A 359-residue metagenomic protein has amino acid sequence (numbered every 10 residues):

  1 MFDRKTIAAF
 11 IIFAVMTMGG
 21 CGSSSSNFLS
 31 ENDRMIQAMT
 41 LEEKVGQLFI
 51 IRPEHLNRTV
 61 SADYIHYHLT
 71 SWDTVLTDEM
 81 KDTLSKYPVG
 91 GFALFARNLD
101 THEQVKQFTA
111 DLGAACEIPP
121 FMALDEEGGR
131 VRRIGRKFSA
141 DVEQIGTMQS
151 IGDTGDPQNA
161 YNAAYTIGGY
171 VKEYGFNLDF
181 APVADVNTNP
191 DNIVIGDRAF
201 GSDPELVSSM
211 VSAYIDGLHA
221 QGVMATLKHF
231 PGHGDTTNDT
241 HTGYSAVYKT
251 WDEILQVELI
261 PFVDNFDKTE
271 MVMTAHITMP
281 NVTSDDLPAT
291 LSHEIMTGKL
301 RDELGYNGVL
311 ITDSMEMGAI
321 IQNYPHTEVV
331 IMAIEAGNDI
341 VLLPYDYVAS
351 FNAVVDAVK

Functional and structural regions predicted by a protein language model:
D3-I11: Sec-dependent signal peptide recognition, specifically the positively charged N-region followed immediately by
T17-G20: C-terminal motif of bacterial Sec signal peptides marking the signal peptidase cleavage site
G22-S24: Bacterial signal peptide processing site
E31-R58, K81, S85: Mature N-terminal segment immediately following signal peptide/propeptide cleavage in secreted/periplasmic
M35-T40, Y64-E79, N98-P120, R130-R132 (+1 more regions): Second-shell residues forming the walls of enzyme active-site clefts
E54-H55, L124-R132, R136-K137, N177-N187 (+1 more regions): Short glycine-enriched loops at secondary-structure junctions
D78-F95, Y165-L178: Catalytic domains of carbohydrate-active enzymes, especially glycoside hydrolases
G146-F176, A181-I215, H219: A substrate-binding/cap region within the structured catalytic cores of diverse enzymes
